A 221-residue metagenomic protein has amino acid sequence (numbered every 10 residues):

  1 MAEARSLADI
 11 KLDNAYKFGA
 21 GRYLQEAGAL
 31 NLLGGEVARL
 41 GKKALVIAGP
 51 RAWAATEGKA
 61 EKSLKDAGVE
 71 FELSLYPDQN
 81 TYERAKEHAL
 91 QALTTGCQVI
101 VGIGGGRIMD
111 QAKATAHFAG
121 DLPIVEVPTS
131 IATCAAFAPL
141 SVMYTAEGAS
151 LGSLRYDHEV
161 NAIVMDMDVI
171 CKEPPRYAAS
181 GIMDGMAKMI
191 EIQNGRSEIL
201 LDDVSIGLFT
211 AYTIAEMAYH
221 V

Functional and structural regions predicted by a protein language model:
A2-V99: ATP/NTP phosphate-donor binding region
G21, F118-T213: A glycine/threonine-rich phosphate-anchoring loop and its flanking beta-alpha core in nucleotide/phosphate-binding
E26, G106, M186: Short, conserved catalytic/metal-binding motifs centered on acidic residues
V46, G102, M165: Redox-cofactor binding/interface segments in oxidoreductases and associated redox assembly factors
A52, Q79-T81, R107, I131 (+1 more regions): Glycine-/small-residue-rich active-site loops that bind phosphorylated ligands and cofactors
T56-G58, Q111-K113, A136-F137, P174: Short glycine-/acidic-enriched loop or helix-start segments at secondary-structure transitions that form or flank
A92-S130: A short, small-residue-rich loop immediately preceding and capping a beta-strand
M217-V221: Oxyanion-binding "anion nests"
